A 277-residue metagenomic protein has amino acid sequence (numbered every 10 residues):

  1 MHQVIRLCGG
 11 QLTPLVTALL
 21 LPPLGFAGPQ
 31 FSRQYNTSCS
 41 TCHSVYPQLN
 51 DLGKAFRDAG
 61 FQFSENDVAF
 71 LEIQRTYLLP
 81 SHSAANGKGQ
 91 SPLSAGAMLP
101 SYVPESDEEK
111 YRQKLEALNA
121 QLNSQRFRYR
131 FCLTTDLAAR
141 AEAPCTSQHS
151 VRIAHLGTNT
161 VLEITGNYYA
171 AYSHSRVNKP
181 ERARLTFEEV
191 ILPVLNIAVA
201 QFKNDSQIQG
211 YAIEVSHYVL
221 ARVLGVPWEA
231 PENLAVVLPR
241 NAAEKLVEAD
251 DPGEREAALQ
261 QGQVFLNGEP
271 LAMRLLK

Functional and structural regions predicted by a protein language model:
M1-L15: Bacterial N-terminal signal peptides that target proteins for export
G25-P29: Boundary at the C-terminal end of the N-terminal hydrophobic targeting segment
N36-Y46: The canonical Cys-X-X-Cys-His
E65-G87: Short Fe-S-cluster ligation motifs
L93-Y102, L156-R182: Acidic/histidine-rich, surface-exposed loop or edge segments in extracytoplasmic proteins
T134-P144, H155-L162, N204-K277: Polybasic, proline/glycine-rich intrinsically disordered low-complexity segments
A170-E214, Y218-A221: Mature extracytoplasmic domains of secretory-pathway proteins
